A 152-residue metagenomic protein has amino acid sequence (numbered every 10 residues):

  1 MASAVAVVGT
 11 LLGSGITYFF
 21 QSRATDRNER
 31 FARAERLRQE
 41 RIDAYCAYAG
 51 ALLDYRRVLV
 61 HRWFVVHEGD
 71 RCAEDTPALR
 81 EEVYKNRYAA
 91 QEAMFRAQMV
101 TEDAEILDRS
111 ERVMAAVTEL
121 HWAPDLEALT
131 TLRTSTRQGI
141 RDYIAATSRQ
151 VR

Functional and structural regions predicted by a protein language model:
M1-V5: Short hydrophobic membrane-inserting helices
G15-R152: Conserved non-transmembrane functional hotspots
